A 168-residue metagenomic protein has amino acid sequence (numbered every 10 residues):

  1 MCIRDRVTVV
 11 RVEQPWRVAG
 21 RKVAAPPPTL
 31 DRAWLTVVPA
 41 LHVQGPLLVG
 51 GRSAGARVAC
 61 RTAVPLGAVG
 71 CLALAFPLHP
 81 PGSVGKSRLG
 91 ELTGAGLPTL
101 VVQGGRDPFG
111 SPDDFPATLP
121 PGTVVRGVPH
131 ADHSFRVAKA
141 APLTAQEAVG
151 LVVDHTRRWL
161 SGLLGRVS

Functional and structural regions predicted by a protein language model:
R4-L47, D132-K139: Serine-hydrolase catalytic machinery in alpha/beta-hydrolase-like enzymes
V49-G51, L74: Short beta-strand immediately N-terminal to the catalytic nucleophile in serine-hydrolase-like folds
G51-A59: Gly/Ala-rich beta-loop-alpha elbow adjacent to hydrolase catalytic centers
G67-G82: A conserved short beta-strand
A95-G96, V101-Q103, D107: Short beta-strand/loop motif that positions the catalytic acidic residue of the alpha/beta-hydrolase fold
G105-D107, H130-D132, A140: Acidic beta-to-alpha connecting loop that harbors the catalytic carboxylate
P108-D114: Conserved alpha/beta-hydrolase "acid-adjacent" motif
K139-S168: Catalytic active-site module of serine/aspartate enzymes centered on a nucleophile-bearing elbow/loop
